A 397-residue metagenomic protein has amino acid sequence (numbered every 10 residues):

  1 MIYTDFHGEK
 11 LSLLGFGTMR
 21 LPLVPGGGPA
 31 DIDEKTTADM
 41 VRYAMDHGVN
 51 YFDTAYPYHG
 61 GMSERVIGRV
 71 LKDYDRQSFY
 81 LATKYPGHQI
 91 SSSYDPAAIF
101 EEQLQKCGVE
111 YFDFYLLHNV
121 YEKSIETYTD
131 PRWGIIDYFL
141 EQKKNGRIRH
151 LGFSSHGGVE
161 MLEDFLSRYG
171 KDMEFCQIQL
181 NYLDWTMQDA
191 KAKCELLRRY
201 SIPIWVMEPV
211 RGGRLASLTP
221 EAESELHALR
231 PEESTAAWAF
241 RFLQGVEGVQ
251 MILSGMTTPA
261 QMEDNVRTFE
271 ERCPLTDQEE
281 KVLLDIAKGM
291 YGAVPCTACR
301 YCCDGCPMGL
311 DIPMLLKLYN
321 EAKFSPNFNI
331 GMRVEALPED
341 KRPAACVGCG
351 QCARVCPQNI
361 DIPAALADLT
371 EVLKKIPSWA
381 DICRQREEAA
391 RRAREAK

Functional and structural regions predicted by a protein language model:
M1-F79, Y138, K144: N-terminal binding-site loop/beta-alpha segment at the start of enzyme catalytic domains that lines or forms
I2, T36-M40, S63-V70, I99-Q103 (+6 more regions): A general structural detector for well-ordered alpha-helical segments in enzyme core domains, enriched
S12-G17, F52-T54, F79-T83, F112-L117 (+4 more regions): Hydrophobic faces of well-ordered beta-strands that scaffold small-molecule active sites in alpha/beta enzyme cores
V24-P25, I32, I90-M207, E221-S224 (+2 more regions): Glycine/proline-rich, positively charged, aromatic-decorated active-site loop/lid region on the catalytic face
K35, R42, N50, R69 (+2 more regions): Structured C-terminal cap/extension of enzyme domains
Y43, H47, K106-C107, G146 (+1 more regions): Structural motif
Y58, Y74-S93, A97, H118-N119: Structural motif corresponding to the early beta-alpha repeats
R65-Y80, W133-I136, L166-C176, V266-R272: Short, electropositive alpha-helical surface patch
